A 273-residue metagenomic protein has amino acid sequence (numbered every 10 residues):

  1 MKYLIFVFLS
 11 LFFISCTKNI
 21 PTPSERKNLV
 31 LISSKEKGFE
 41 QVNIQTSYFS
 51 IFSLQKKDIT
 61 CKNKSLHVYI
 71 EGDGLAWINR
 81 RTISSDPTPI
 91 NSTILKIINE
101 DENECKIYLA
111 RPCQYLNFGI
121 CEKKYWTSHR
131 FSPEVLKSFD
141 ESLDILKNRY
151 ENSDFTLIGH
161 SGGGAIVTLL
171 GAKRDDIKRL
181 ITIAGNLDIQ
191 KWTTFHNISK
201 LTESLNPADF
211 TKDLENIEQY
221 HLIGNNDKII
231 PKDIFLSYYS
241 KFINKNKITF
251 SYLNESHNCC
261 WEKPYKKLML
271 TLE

Functional and structural regions predicted by a protein language model:
I14-S15: C-terminal motif of bacterial Sec signal peptides marking the signal peptidase cleavage site
N28-D58: N-terminal cap/lid segment of alpha/beta-hydrolase-fold proteins
S47-I51, K57-A110, Y115-N117: Short, surface-exposed "cap/lid" segments of acyl-processing enzymes
C121-R149: Alpha/beta-hydrolase active-site loop
T156-L157, L180: Conserved alpha/beta-hydrolase fold motif
I158-G163, V167: Gly/Ala-rich beta-loop-alpha elbow adjacent to hydrolase catalytic centers
G185, Q190-K245, S251-N254: The feature captures the conserved acid-bearing segment of alpha/beta-hydrolase catalytic domains
S240-E273: C-terminal catalytic histidine-bearing segment of alpha/beta-hydrolase fold enzymes
